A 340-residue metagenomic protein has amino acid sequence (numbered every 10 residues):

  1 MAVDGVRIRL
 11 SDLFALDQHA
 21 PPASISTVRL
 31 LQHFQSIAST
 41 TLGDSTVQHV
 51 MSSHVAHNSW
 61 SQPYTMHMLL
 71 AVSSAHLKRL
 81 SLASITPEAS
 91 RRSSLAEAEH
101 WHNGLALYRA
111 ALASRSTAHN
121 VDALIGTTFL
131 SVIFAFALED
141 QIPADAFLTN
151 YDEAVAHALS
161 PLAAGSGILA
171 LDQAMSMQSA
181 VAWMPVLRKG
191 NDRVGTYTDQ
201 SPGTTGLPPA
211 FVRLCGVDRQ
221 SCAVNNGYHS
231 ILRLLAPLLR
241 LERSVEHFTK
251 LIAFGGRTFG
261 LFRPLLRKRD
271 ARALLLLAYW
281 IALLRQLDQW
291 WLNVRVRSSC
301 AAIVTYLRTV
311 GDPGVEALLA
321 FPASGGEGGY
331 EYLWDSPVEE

Functional and structural regions predicted by a protein language model:
M1-S114, G227, L239, I281 (+1 more regions): Amphipathic alpha-helical dimerization/protein-protein interaction segment
A20, L77-A98, L138-S160, G216-Y228 (+1 more regions): Acidic, serine/threonine/proline-rich low-complexity intrinsically disordered regions
W60-Y64, T117-D122, L265-L274: Structural motif
A75, I133, L284: Residue-level signal for short, function-critical loop segments
L82, A96-Q178: Internal, conserved structured core segments that host functional sites
A154-A174, Q178-E340: C-terminal effector modules of eukaryotic transcription factors
